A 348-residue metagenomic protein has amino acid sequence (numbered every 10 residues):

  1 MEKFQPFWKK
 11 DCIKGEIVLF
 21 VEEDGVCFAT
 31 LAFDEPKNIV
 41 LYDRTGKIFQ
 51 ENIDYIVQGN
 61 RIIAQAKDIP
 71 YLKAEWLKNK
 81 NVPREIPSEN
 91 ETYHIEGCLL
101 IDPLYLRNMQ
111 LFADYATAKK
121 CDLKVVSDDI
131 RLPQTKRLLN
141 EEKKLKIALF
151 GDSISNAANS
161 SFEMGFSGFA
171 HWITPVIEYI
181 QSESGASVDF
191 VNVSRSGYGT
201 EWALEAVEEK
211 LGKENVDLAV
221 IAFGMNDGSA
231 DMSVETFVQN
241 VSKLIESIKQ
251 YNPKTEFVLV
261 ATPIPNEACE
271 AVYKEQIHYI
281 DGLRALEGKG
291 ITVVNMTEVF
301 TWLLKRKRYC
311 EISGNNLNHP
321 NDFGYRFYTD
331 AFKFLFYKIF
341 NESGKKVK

Functional and structural regions predicted by a protein language model:
M1-K124: Extended beta-strand solenoid/passenger and fiber regions
K119-V193, A206-N215, R308: Serine-esterase "nucleophile elbow" of acetyl-processing enzymes
K146, D189, T255-E256, T292: Proline-centered loop/turn at the N-terminus of a beta-strand
L149, N156-E163, R195-V238, P263-N266: Oxyanion-hole/transition-state-stabilizing segment in secreted/luminal serine hydrolases and related acyltransferases
S161-S167, S233-T236, Y273, E311-N315: Short glycine-enriched, charge-decorated loop/helix-capping segments at active-site entrances that position
A222-N226, S247-Y279: Active-site segments of SGNH/GDSL-like serine hydrolases that catalyze O-acetyl group transfer/hydrolysis on lipids
V234-K243, Y273-I280: Charged helix-capping and loop-helix junction motifs
I264-K348: Catalytic His-Asp segment of secreted/periplasmic serine-dependent ester chemistry enzymes
